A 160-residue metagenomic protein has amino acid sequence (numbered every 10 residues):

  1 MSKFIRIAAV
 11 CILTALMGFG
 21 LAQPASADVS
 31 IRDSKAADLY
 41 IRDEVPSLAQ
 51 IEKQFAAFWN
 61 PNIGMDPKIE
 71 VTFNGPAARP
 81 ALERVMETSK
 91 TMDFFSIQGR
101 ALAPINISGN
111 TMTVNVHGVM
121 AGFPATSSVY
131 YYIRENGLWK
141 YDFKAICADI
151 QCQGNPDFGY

Functional and structural regions predicted by a protein language model:
K3-I7, G18-I41: C-terminal region of N-terminal signal peptides and the immediate post-cleavage residues of exported proteins
F4-R6, Y40-V45, R84-A125: Surface-exposed, charged secondary-structure patches
A8-L13: Sec-dependent N-terminal signal peptides
D28-S30, S127-D157: Short beta-strand edge/turn micro-motifs at domain boundaries
A36-E44, I51, A56-W59, F143-Y160: Low-complexity, intrinsically disordered terminal/linker segments enriched in charged and Gly/Pro repeats
E44-L48, P61, A78, A125: Solvent-exposed, acidic/flexible segments
Q54, F58-L82: Short, well-ordered alpha-helical segments enriched in acidic and aromatic residues
E70-G75, L82-T91, V129-Y132: Post-signal/leader-peptide non-cytosolic segments of secretory proteins
